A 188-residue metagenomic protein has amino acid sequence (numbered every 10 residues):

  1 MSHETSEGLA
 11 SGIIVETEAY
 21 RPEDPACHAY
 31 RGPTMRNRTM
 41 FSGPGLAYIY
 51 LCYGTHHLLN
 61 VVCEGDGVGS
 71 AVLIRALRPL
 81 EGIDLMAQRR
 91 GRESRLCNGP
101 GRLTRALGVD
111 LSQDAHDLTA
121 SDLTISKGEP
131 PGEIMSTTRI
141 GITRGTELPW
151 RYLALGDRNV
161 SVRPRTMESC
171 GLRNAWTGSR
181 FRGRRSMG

Functional and structural regions predicted by a protein language model:
M1-G188: Conserved, well-structured core segments that form or line functional sites
